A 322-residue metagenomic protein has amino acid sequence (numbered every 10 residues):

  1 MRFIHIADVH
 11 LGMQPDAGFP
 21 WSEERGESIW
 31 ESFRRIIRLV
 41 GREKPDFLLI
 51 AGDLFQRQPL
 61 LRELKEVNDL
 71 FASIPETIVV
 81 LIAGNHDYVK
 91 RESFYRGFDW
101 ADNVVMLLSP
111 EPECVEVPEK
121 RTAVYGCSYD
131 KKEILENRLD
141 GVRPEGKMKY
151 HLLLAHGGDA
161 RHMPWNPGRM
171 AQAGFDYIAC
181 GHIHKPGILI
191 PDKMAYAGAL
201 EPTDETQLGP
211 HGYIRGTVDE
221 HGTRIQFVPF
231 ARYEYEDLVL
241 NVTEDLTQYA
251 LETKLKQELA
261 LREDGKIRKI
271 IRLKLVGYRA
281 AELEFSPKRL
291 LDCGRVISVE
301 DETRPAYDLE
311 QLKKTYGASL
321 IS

Functional and structural regions predicted by a protein language model:
M1-E66: N-terminal active-site segment of His-dependent metallophosphoesterases
M1-F19, H211, H221-L238: Domain-start "cap" segments at the beginnings of catalytic or binding domains
F19-E27, A123-S128, E234-A250: Acidic/glycine-enriched edge-of-secondary-structure segments
R35-E43, D69-L70, G141, Q257-R262: A generic secondary-structure signal
E43, F47, Q56-T217: His/Asp/Glu-rich metal-coordinating catalytic cores of metallo-dependent phosphodiesterases/hydrolases acting on
T223-S322: Accessory, non-catalytic peripheral segments of nucleic-acid enzymes
